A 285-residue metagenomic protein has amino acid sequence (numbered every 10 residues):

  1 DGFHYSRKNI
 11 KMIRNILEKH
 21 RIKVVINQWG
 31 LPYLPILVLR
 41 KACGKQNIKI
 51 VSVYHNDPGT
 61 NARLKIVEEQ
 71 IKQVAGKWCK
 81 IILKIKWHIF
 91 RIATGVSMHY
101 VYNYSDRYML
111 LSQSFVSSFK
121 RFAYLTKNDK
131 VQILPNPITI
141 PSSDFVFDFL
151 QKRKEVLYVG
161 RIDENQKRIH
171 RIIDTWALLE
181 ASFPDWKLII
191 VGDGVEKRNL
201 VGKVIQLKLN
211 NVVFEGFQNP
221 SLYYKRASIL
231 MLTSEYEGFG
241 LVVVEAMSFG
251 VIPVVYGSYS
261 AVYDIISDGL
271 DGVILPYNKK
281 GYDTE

Functional and structural regions predicted by a protein language model:
N27-Y33, Y54: Short His-centered aromatic/hydrophobic patch
W87-K130: A short, active-site helix/loop in glycosyltransferases that binds the activated sugar's phosphate group
K120-R121, K130-R153: Acidic anion/phosphate-binding donor-loop and adjacent secondary structure in glycosyltransferase catalytic cores
K154, D163-L178, V195-V201: A conserved mid-protein helix/loop that constitutes part of the nucleotide-sugar donor-binding site
N199-F217: Nucleotide-activated donor-binding/catalytic signature segment of Leloir-type glycosyltransferases, i.e., the conserved
E235: Aromatic "clamp/platform" in nucleotide-sugar-dependent glycosyltransferases that forms part of the donor/acceptor
I252-Y256: Short hydrophobic beta-strand element within catalytic cores of glycosyltransferases and related nucleotide-activated
Y263-E285: Change "using UDP/GDP/dTDP sugars" to "using nucleotide sugars
